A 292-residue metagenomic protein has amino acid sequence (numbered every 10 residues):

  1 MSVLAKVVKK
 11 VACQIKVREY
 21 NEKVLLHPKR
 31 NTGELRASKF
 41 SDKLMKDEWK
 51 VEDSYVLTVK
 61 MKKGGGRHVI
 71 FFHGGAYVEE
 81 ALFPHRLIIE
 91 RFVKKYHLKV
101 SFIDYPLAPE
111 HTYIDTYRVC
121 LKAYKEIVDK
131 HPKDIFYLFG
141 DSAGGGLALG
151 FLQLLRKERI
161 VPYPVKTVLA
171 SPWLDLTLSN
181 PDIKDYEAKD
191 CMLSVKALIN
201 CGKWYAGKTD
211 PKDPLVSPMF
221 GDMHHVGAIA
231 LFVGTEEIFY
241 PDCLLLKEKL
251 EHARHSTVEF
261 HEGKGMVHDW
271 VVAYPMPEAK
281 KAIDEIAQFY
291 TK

Functional and structural regions predicted by a protein language model:
M1-K63: A glycine/proline-hinged amphipathic helix-loop "lid/cap" segment that gates access to hydrophobic ligand pockets
K50-L57, G64-K292: Alpha/beta-hydrolase superfamily serine-hydrolase fold, recognizing
